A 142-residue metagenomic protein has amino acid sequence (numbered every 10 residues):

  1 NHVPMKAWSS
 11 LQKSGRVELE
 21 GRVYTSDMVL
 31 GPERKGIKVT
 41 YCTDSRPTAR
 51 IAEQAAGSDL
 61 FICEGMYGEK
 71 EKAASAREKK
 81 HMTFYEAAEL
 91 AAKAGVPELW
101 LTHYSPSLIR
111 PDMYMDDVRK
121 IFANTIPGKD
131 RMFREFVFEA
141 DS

Functional and structural regions predicted by a protein language model:
N1-Y41, S45-E53, L60-I62: Active-site-proximal loop/helix segment associated with metal-binding centers of metalloenzymes
P47-S142: Binuclear metal-ion centers of metallo-dependent hydrolases, dominated by the metallo-beta-lactamase
